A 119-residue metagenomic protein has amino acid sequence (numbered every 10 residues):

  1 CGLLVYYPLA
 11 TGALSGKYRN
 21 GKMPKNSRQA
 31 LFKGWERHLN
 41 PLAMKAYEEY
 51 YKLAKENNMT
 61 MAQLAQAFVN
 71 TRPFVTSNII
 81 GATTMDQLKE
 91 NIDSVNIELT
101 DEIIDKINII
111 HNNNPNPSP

Functional and structural regions predicted by a protein language model:
C1-S27: Aromatic-lined glycan-binding groove of carbohydrate-active enzymes
G2-L4, S27-F32, E102-K106: Glycine-rich loops and low-complexity Gly/Arg-rich segments that provide flexible linkers or classic glycine-based
V5-L9, A30, H38-N96: Conserved short secondary-structure transition element at the edge of the structured enzyme core that lines
R19, M23, F74, I97 (+1 more regions): Residue-level marker of structural boundaries
N20, Q87-I92, D105-K106: Short alpha-helical linear motifs
R28, L39, T84, I103 (+1 more regions): Short, intrinsically disordered/low-complexity patches at protein termini and at juxtamembrane boundaries
W35: A contiguous, well-structured pocket-lining segment that forms one wall/lid of small-molecule binding clefts in soluble
E98-P119: Extended hydrophobic/aromatic segments used for targeting, binding, or gating
